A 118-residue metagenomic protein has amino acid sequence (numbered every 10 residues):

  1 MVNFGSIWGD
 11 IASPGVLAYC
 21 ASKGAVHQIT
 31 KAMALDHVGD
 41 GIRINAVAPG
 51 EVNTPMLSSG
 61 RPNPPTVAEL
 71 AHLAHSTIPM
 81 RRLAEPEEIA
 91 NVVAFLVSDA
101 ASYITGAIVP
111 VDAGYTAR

Functional and structural regions predicted by a protein language model:
S6: Residue(s) in the substrate-gating loop at a strand-loop-helix junction that position the organic substrate next
D10-V16, V38-G39: Active-site "substrate specificity/gating" loop of NAD(P)-dependent dehydrogenases, especially the short-chain
S22, T30: Active-site helix of classical SDR
H27, P49-S59: Short, flexible catalytic-loop segment of classical short-chain dehydrogenase/reductase
L35-G39, S102: Alpha-helical segment proximal to the catalytic Tyr-Lys
R43-P49, N53, V97, P110-D112: Conserved SDR Rossmann-fold cofactor-binding beta-strand/turn motif
T66-E88: Catalytic Tyr-x(3-8)-Lys segment
R82-V111, T116: C-terminal substrate-recognition "lid" of short-chain dehydrogenase/reductases
